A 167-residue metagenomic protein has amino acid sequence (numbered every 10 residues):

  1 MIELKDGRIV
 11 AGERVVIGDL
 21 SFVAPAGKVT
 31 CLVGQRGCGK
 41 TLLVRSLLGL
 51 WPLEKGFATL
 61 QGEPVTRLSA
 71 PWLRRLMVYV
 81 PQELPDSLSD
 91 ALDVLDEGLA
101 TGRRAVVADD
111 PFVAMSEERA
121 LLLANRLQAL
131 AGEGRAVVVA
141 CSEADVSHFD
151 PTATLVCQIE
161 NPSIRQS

Functional and structural regions predicted by a protein language model:
L4-G7, V15-P25, G56: Conserved beta-strand
R14-V15, P71, L121: Short coil-to-beta microelement around the adenine-binding A-loop and adjacent beta1/P-loop entry of ABC ATPase
C31, P71-E83, S87: ABC nucleotide-binding domain signature
V33-Q35: The feature captures the beta-strand-to-loop junction immediately N-terminal to the Walker
K40: Conserved lysine of the Walker
L48: Helix-to-loop junction immediately C-terminal to a conserved catalytic motif
G56-P64, L73: Conserved ABC transporter NBD signature motif
R126-A140, S147: Conserved catalytic loops of ABC-family nucleotide-binding domains
